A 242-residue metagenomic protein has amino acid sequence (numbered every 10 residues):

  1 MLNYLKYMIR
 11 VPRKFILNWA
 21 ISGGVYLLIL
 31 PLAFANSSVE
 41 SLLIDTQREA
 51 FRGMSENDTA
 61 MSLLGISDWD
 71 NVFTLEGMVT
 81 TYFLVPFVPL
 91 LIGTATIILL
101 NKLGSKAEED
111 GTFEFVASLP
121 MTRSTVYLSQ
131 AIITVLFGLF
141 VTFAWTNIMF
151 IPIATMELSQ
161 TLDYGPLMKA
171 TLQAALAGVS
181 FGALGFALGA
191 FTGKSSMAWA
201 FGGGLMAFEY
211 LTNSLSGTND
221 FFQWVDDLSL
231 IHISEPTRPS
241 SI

Functional and structural regions predicted by a protein language model:
Y4, V11-P12, G24, I29-G77 (+1 more regions): Terminal transmembrane helical anchor/hairpin motif
L32, L128-F181, G185-F186, A190: Secretory targeting signals
T80-S105: Long, hydrophobic alpha-helical segments
T96-L100, T112, I148, A183-L184 (+1 more regions): Hydrophobic/aromatic residues in alpha-helical transmembrane segments
I97-A117, A131: Transmembrane helix boundary and interhelical loop/hinge segments in multi-pass membrane proteins
F115-R123, T237: Short helix-to-coil transition segments within interhelical loops that connect adjacent transmembrane helices
H232-I242: Residue-level detector of conserved catalytic or cofactor/ligand-binding positions in enzyme active sites
